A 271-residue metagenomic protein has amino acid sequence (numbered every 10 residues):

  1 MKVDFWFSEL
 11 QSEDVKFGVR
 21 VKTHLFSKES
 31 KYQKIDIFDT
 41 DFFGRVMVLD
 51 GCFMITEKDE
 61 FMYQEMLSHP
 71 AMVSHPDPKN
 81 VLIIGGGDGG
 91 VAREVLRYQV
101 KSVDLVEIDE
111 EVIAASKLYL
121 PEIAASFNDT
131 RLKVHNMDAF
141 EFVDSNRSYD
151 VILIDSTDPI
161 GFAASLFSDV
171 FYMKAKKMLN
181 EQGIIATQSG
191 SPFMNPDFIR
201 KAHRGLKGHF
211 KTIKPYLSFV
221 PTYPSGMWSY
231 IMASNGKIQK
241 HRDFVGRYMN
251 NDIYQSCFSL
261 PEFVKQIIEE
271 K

Functional and structural regions predicted by a protein language model:
M1-D36, R204, S225-K271: SAM/dcSAM-binding transferase cores
M1-V73, R97: Rossmann-like AdoMet
M1-W6, I55-I184, M194-R200: The AdoMet/dcAdoMet-binding core of the Class I SAM-like
T40, D50-C52, I154, A233-G236: Generic beta-structure capping elements
D41, D138, D252: Residues at the C-termini of beta-strands that transition into short coil/loop
G44-R45, E141, I238-Q239: Glycine-centered loop/turn positions within well-structured domains that cap or flank conserved ligand/cofactor-binding
G51-F53, D138, L217: Short, well-ordered turn and helix-capping elements at secondary-structure junctions
A163, V170-K237: C-terminal substrate-binding/active-site "lid" region of AdoMet-derived donor-dependent transferases
